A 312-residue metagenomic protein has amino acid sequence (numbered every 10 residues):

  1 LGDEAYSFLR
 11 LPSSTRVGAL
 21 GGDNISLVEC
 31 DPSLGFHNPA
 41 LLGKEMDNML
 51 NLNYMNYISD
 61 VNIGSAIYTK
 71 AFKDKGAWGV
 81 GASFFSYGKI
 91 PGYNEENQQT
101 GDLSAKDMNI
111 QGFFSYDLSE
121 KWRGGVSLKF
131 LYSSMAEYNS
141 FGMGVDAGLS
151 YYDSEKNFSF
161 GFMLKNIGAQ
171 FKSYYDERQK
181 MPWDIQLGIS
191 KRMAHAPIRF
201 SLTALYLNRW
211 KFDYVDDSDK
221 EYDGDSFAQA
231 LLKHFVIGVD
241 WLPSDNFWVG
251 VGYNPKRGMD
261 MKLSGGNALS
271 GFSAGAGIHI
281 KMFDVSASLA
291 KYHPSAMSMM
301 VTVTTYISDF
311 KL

Functional and structural regions predicted by a protein language model:
L1-L312: Subset of outer-membrane beta-barrel
